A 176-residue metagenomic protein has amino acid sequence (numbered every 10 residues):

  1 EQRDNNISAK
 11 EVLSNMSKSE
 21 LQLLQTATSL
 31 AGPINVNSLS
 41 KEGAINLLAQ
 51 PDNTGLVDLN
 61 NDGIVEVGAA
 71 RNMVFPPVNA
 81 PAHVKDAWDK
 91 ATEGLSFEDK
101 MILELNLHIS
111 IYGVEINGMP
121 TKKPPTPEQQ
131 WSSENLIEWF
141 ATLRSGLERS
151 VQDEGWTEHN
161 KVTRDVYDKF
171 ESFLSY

Functional and structural regions predicted by a protein language model:
E1-Y176: Type III/flagellar secretion export determinants
